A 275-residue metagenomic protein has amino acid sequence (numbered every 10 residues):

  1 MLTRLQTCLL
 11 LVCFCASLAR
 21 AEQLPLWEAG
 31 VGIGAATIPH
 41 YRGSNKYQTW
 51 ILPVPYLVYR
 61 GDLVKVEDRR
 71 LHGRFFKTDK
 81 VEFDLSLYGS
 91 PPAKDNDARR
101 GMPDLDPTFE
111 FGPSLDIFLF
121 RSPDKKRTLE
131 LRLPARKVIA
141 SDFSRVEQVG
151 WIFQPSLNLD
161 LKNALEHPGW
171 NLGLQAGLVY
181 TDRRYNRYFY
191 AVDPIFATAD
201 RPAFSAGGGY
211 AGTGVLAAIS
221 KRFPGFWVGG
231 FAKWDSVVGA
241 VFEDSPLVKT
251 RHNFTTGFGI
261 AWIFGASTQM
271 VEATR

Functional and structural regions predicted by a protein language model:
A21-W27, R42-G43, D62-V81, F120-L129 (+4 more regions): Short loop/turn motifs that connect adjacent beta-strands in outer-membrane beta-barrel proteins
W27, Y47-P53, D79, L105-F111 (+5 more regions): Residues that define the transmembrane beta-barrel architecture of outer-membrane proteins
W27-I33, P53, V64-V66, V81-L85 (+5 more regions): Transmembrane beta-strands of outer-membrane beta-barrel proteins
G32-R121, P134, A191-V192, F196-S205 (+1 more regions): Transmembrane beta-barrel domains of Gram-negative outer membranes and organellar outer membranes
I33-T37, P53-Y59, R70-F75, F111-L119 (+6 more regions): Residues on the lipid-exposed face of transmembrane beta-strands in outer-membrane beta-barrel proteins
A36-R42, S90-N96, F118-S122, R136-S144 (+4 more regions): Sequence/structural signature of outer-membrane beta-barrel proteins
V54-V58, F223, R251-R275: Outer-membrane beta-barrel "beta-signal"
V146-W227, D235-F242, L247: Outer-membrane beta-barrel transmembrane domain signature
